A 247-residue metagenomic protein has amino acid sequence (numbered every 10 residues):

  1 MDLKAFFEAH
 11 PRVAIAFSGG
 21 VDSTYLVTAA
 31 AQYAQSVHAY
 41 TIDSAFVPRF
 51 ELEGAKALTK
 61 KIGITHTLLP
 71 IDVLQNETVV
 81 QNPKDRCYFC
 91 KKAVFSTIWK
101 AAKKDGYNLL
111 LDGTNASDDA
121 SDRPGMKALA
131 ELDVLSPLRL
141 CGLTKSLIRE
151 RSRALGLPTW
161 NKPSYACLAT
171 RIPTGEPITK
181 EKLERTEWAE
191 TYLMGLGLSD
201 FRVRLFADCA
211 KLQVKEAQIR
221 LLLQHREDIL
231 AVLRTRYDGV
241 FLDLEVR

Functional and structural regions predicted by a protein language model:
M1-A128, D133-A154, G195, A210 (+2 more regions): ATP-dependent adenylation/nucleotidyltransferase module used to activate substrates
S23, V203-E216: Short, aliphatic-rich beta-strand segments
Q81, D85, K180, R220: Charge-dense, low-complexity intrinsically disordered segments
R139-K145, R149-L193, G197-V203: Mid-to-C-terminal catalytic subdomains of enzymes that bind/position adenosyl phosphate moieties or nucleic-acid
S199-F206, D243-R247: C-terminal boundary motif of the adenylate-forming
Q218-H225: Short, conserved charged micro-motifs
